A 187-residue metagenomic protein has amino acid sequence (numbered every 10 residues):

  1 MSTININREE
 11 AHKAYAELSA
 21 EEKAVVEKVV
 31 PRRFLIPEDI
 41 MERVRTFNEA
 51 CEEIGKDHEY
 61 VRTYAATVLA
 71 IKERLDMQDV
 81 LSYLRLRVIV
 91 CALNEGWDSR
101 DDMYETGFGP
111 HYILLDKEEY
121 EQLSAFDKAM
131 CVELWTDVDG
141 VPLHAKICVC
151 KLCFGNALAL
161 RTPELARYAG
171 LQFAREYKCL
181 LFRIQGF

Functional and structural regions predicted by a protein language model:
M1-L75: Charge-rich, low-complexity N-terminal segments
R8, R43-N48, E52, W97-M103 (+1 more regions): Assembly/interface hotspot detector across virion components, adhesins/toxins, and nucleic-acid enzymes
T67-E121: Acidic, glycine-rich loop-and-strand cores that form catalytic or ligand-binding grooves in diverse globular domains
Y104-H111, E118-G155: Short aromatic-glycine-(Arg/Gly/Cys) micro-motifs in beta-strand/loop hairpins
R161-K178: A short, charged, amphipathic alpha-helix used as a generic interaction element across diverse proteins
R183-I184: Acidic, Ser/Thr/Gly/Pro-rich low-complexity segments that form flexible
